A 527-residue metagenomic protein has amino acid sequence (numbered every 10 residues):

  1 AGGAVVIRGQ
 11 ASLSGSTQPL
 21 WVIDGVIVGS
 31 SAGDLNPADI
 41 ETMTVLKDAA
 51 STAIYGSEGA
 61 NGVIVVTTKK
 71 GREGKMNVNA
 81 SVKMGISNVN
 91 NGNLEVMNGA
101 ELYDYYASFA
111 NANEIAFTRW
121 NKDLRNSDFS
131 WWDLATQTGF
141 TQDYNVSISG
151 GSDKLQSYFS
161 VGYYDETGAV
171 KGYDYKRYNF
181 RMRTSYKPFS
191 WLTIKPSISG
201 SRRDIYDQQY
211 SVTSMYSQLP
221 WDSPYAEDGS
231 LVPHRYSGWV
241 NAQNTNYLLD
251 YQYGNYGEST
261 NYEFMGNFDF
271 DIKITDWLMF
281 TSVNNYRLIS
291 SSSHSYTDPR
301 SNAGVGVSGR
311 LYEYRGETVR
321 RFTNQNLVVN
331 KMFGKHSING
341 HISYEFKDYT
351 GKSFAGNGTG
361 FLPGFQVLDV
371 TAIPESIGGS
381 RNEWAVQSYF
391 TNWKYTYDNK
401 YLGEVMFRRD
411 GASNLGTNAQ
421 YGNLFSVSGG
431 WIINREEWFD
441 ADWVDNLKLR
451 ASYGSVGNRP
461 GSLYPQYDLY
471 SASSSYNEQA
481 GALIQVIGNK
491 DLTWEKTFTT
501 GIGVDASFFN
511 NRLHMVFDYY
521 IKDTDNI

Functional and structural regions predicted by a protein language model:
A1, L35-A38, Y55-A60, Y173-K176 (+2 more regions): Short, glycine-/polar-rich solvent-exposed loops and beta-turns at beta-strand/coil boundaries
A1-G3, L13-G15, P19, G62 (+4 more regions): Residues embedded in well-ordered regular secondary structure
I7-A11, I23, K47, T68-K70 (+6 more regions): Flexible glycine-/small-residue-rich
S12-S14, V28-S30, A49-I54, G71-G74 (+7 more regions): Short beta-strands and strand-coil junctions in structured, solvent-facing domains, enriched
T17-Q18, G139-Q142, R177, R183-L192 (+3 more regions): Extracellular/periplasmic, surface-exposed regions of secreted and cell-surface proteins
P19, D24-S51: Short acidic/polar hinge/loop motifs at secondary-structure boundaries that mediate gating or recognition
N90-E114, I194, S201-W239, S353-A355 (+2 more regions): A surface-exposed, glycine/aromatic-enriched loop/edge motif typical of exported proteins
E95-W132, D222-Q252, V367-S376, S471-Q485: Flexible glycine-rich, low-complexity coil/linker segments exposed to the extracellular/periplasmic environment
